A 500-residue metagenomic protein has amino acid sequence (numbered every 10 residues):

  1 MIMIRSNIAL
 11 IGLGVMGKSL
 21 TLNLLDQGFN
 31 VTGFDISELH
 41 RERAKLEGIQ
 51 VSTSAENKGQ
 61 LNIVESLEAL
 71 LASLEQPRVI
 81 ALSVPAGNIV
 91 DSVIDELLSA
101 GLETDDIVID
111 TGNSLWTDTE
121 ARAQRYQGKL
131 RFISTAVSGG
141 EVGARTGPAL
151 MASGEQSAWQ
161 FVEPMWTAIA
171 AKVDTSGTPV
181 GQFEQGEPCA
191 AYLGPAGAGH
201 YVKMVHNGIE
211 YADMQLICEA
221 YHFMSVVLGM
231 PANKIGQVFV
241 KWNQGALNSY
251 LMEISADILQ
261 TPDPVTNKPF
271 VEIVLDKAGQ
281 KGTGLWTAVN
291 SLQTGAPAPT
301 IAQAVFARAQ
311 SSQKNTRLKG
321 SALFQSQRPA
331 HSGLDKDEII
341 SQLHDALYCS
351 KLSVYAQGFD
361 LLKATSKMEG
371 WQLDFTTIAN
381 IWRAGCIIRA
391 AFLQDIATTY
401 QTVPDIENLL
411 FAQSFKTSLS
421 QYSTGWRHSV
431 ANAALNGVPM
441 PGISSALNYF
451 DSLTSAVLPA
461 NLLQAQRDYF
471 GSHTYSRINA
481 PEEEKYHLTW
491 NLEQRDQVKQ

Functional and structural regions predicted by a protein language model:
I2-A72, Q76-R78, D105, G140-T146: NAD(P)+-binding Rossmann beta1-loop-alpha1 motif at the extreme N-terminus of oxidoreductases
I11, F34, S83, I109 (+1 more regions): The conserved SAM/SAH-binding core of class I Rossmann-like methyltransferase domains, concentrating on the hydrophobic
A81-E96: Glycine/threonine-rich flexible loop motifs
D91-D95, I109, L115-G236, Q244-P269 (+2 more regions): Rossmann-fold dinucleotide-binding core
C189, H200, S225-V226, M230-N233 (+4 more regions): Interdomain hinge/lid region at the active-site interface of Rossmann-like NAD(P)-dependent oxidoreductases
K241, S366-Y400: Small-residue-rich helix-loop
S420, H428-Q500: C-terminal amphipathic alpha-helical interaction region
